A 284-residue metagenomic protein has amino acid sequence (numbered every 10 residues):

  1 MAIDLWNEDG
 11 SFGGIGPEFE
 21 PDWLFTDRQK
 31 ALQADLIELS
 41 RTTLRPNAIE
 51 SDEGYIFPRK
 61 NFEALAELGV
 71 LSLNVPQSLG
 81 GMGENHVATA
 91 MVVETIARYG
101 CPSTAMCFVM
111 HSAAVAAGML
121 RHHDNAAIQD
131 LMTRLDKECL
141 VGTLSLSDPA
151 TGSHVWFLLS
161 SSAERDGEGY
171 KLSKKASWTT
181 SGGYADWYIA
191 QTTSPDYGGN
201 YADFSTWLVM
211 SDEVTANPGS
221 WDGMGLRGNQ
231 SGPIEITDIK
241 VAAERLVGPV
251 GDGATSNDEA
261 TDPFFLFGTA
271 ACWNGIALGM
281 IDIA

Functional and structural regions predicted by a protein language model:
M1-R28: Intrinsic disorder at enzyme termini
L32, L36, L131, T269-W273 (+1 more regions): Amphipathic alpha-helix face/heptad-repeat signature
L39-I49: N-terminal capping segment at the start of a domain
S40, V92, L172-K174, I236 (+1 more regions): Buried hydrophobic positions in well-ordered alpha/beta secondary-structure cores of metabolic enzymes
I56-E67, S72-T180, A202: Glycine-rich flavin
S160-S162, W187-Q191, T206-L208, S231-D238: Conserved hydrophobic/aromatic beta-strand scaffold that supports enzyme active sites
K175-N217: A short core secondary-structure module
D222-A284: Glycine-rich beta->alpha junctions and the first turn(s) of the following alpha-helix
